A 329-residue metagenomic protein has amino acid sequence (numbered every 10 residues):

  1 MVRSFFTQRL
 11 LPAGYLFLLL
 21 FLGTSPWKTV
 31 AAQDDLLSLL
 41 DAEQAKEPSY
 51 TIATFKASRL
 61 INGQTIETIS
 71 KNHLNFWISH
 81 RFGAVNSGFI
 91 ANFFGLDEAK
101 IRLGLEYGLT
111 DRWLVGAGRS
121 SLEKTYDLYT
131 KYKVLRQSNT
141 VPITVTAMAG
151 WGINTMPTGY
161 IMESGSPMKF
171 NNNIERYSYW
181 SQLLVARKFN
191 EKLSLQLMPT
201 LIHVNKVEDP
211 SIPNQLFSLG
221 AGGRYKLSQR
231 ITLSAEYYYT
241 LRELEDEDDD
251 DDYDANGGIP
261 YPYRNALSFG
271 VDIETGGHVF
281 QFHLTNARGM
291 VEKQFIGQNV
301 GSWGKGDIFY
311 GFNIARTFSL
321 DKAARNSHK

Functional and structural regions predicted by a protein language model:
M1-R9: N-terminal secretory signal peptides that target proteins for export/translocation
R3-S4, T24, V185: Intrinsically disordered, low-complexity segments enriched in Ser/Pro/Gly/Ala and basic residues
A13-S25: Bacterial N-terminal signal peptides
P26-A32: Sec/Tat signal peptide C-region and signal peptidase I cleavage site
Q33-N171, R176-S181, R187-L197, L201-N205 (+3 more regions): Transmembrane beta-barrel domains of Gram-negative outer membranes and organellar outer membranes
D209-E247: A contiguous binding-surface segment within folded domains or other stable secondary-structure elements
